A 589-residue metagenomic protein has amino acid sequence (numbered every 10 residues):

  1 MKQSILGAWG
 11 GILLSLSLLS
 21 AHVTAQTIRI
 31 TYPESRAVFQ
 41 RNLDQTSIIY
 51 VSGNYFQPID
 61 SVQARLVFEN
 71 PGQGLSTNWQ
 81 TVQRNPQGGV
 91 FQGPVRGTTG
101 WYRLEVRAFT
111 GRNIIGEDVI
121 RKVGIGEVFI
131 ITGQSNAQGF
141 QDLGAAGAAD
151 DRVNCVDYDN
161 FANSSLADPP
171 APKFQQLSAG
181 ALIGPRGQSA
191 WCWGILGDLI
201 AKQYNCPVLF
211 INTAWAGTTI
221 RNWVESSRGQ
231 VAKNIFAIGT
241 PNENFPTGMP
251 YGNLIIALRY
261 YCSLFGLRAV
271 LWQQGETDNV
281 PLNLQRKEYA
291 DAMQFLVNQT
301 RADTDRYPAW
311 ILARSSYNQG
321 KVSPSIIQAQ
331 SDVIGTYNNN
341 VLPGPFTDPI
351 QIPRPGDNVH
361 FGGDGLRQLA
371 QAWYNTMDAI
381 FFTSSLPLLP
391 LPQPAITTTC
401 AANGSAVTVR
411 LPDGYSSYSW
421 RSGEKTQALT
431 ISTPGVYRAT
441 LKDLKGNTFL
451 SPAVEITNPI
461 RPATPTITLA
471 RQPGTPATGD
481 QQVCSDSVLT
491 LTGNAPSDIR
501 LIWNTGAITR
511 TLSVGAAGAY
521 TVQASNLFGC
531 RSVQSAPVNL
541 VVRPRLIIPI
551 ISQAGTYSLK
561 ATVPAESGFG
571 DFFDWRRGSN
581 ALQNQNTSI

Functional and structural regions predicted by a protein language model:
M1-K2, I49, L199, G506 (+1 more regions): Short intrinsically disordered, low-complexity coil segments enriched in acidic
M1-T27: Bacterial Sec-dependent N-terminal signal peptides
S4-I5, L19, E127, A269 (+4 more regions): N-terminal hydrophobic or amphipathic segments with adjacent small-residue motifs that include Sec signal peptides
S15, N42-D44, A470, Q482: Acidic, contiguous N-terminal accessory segments
Q26-L391: Cell-envelope and extracellular/periplasmic
N375, A379-I589: Proline- and Ser/Thr-rich low-complexity, intrinsically disordered segments
